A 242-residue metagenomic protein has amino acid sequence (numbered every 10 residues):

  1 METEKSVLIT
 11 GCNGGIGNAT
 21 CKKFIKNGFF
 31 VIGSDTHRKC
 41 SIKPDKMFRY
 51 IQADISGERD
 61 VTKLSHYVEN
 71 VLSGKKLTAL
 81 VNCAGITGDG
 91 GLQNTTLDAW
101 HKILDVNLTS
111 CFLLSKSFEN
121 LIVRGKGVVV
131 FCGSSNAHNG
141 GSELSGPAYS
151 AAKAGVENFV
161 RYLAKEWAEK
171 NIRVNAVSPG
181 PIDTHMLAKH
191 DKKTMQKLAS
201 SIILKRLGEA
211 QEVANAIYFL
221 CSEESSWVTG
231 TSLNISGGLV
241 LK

Functional and structural regions predicted by a protein language model:
N13: Conserved glycine-rich cofactor-binding loop
C83-D89, G238: Conserved NAD(P)H cofactor-binding loop of Rossmann-fold oxidoreductase domains
G91-L92, A99-H101, L187, T194-L198: Substrate-binding pocket helix/loop in short-chain dehydrogenase/reductase
S115, A152, V160: Active-site helix of classical SDR
N120, R161, K165-E169, S226: Alpha-helical segment proximal to the catalytic Tyr-Lys
I202-V213: A conserved structural motif in NAD(P)-dependent oxidoreductases
Y218, T229-K242: Short C-terminal tail/terminal secondary-structure segment of NAD(P)H-dependent dehydrogenase/reductase domains
